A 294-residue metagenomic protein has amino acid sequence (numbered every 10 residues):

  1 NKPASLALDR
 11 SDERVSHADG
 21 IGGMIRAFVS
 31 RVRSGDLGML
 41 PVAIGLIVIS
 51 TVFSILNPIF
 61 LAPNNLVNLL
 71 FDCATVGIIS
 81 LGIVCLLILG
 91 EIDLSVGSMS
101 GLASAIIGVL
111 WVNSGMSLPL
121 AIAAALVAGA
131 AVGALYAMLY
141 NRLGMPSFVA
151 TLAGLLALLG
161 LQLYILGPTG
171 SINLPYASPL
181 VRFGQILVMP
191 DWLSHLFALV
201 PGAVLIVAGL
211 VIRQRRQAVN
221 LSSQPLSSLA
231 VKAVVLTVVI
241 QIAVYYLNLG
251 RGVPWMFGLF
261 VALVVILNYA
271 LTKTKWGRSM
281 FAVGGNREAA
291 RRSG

Functional and structural regions predicted by a protein language model:
N1-P41, L61, A208-I240: Transmembrane alpha-helical segments of polytopic membrane transport and secretion proteins
R10-I78, S114-L120: Membrane-interfacial amphipathic/re-entrant helices at transmembrane-helix boundaries
M39-I44, L69, G77, S98-M99 (+4 more regions): Hydrophobic alpha-helical transmembrane segments
I49, S104, A128, G154-L158: Transmembrane alpha-helical core residues of multi-pass small-molecule transporters, especially secondary transporters
S50-S114, Y136-F148, A289: Single transmembrane alpha-helix segments in multi-pass membrane proteins
G115-L155: Alpha-helical transmembrane segments within multi-pass membrane transporters and channels
L155-L271: Transmembrane helix-bundle core of multi-pass membrane transporters and related energy-transducing complexes
W276-G294: Short cytoplasmic-facing helical segments at TM-TM junctions of multi-pass membrane proteins
